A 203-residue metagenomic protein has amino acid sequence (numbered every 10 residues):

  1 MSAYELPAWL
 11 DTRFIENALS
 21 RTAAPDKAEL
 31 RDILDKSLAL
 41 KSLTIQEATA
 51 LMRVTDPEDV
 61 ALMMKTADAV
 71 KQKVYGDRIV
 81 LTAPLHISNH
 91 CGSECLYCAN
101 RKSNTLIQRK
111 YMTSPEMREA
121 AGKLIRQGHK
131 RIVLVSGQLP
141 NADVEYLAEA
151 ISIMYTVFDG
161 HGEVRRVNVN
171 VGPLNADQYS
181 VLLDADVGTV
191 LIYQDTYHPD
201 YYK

Functional and structural regions predicted by a protein language model:
M1-T82: Flexible, acidic/Gly-rich N-terminal and inter-domain linker regions that tether and position cofactor-handling modules
S2-L6, S37, M52-R53, S88-H90 (+2 more regions): Short low-complexity stretches enriched in small and charged residues
L40, A67, C95, L134 (+1 more regions): Conserved, mostly hydrophobic/aromatic
Q46, V54-T55, T82-P84, S88-H90 (+3 more regions): Surface-exposed loop/turn and secondary-structure junction residues enriched for glycine/proline
A50, E58, S88, G92-E94 (+3 more regions): A broad, structure-centric signal for solvent-exposed, well-ordered loop/edge residues that line or flank functional
Y75-G76, V80-E116: Canonical Radical SAM [4Fe-4S] cluster-binding loop centered on the CxxxCxxC motif and its immediate flanking residues
K102-E119, K123-K203: Core AdoMet radical
